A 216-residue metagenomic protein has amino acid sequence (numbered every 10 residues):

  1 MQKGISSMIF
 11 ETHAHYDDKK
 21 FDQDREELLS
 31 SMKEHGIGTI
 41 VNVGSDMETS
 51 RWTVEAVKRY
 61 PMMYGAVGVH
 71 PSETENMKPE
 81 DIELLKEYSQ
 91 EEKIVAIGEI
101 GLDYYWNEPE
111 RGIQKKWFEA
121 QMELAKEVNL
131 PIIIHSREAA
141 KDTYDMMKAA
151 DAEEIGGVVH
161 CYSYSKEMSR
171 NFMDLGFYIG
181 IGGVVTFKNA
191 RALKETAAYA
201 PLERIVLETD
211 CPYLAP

Functional and structural regions predicted by a protein language model:
Q2-P216: Mid-domain alpha/beta scaffold segments of enzyme catalytic cores
